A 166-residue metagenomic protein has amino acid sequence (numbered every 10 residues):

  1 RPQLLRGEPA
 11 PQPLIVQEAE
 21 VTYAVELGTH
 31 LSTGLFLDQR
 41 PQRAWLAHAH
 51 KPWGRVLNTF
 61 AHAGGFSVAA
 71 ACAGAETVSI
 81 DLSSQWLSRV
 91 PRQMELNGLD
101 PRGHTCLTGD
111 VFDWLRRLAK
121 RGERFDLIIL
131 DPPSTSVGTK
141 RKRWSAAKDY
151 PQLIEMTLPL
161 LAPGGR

Functional and structural regions predicted by a protein language model:
R1-F36, A44: Non-catalytic substrate-recognition/targeting regions of SAM-dependent transferases
L37-G54: Conserved alpha-helix/loop element of class I SAM-dependent methyltransferases that forms part of the SAM/SAH-binding
P52-H62: Conserved class I S-adenosyl-L-methionine
A63-A75: Conserved SAM-binding loop of SAM-dependent methyltransferases across substrates and taxa, primarily the Class I
E76-D81: Conserved SAM-binding motif I beta-strand of class I
S83-I129: S-adenosyl-L-methionine
F125-M156: Mobile active-site "lid"/loop adjacent to the S-adenosyl-L-methionine
L161-P163: Helix-to-beta-strand junctions that scaffold the AdoMet/dcAdoMet cofactor pocket in Class I SAM-dependent enzymes
